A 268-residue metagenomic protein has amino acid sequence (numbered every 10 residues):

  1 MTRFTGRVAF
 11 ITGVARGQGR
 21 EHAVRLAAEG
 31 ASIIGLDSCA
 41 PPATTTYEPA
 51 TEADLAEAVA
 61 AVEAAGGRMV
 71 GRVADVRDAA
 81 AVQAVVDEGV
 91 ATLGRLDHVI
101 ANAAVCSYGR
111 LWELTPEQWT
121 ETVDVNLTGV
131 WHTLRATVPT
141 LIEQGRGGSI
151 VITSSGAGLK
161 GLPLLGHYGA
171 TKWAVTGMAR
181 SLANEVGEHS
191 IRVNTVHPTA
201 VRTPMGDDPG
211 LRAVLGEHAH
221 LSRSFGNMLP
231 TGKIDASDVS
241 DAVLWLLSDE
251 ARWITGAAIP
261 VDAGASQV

Functional and structural regions predicted by a protein language model:
R3-A40: Canonical Rossmann dinucleotide-binding motif of NAD(H)/NADP(H)-dependent dehydrogenases/reductases, specifically
R110-L111, Q118-V123, S224-F225: Substrate-binding pocket helix/loop in short-chain dehydrogenase/reductase
L134, T171, A179: Active-site helix of classical SDR
S155: Residue(s) in the substrate-gating loop at a strand-loop-helix junction that position the organic substrate next
K160, P230, L244, T255-V268: Short C-terminal tail/terminal secondary-structure segment of NAD(P)H-dependent dehydrogenase/reductase domains
G187, R192, I254-G256: Short, small/polar-rich loop/turn modules that mediate ligand/substrate recognition or access, typified
V214-D238: Catalytic Tyr-x(3-8)-Lys segment
